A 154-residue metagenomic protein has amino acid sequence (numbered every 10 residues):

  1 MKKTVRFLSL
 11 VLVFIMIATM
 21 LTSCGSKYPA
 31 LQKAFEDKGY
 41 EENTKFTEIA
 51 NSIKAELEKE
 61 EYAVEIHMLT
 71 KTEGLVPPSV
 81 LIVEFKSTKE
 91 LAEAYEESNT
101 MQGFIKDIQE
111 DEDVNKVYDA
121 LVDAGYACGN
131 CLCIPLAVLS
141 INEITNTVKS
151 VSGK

Functional and structural regions predicted by a protein language model:
M1-V11: Bacterial N-terminal signal peptides that target proteins for export
V11, I15-A18: Alpha-helical transmembrane segments
T19-S23: C-terminal motif of bacterial Sec signal peptides marking the signal peptidase cleavage site
C24-I66, L139-K154: N-terminal "mature-domain start" segment
A63-G74, D119-A127: Short, surface-exposed beta-strand/loop micro-motifs that present aromatic residues
E73-Y95: A short acidic-to-branched-hydrophobic micro-motif
E93-E110: Short, basic/low-complexity N-terminal boundary segments at the transition from targeting/disordered tails
K106-K154: A short, solvent-exposed beta-edge/loop patch
